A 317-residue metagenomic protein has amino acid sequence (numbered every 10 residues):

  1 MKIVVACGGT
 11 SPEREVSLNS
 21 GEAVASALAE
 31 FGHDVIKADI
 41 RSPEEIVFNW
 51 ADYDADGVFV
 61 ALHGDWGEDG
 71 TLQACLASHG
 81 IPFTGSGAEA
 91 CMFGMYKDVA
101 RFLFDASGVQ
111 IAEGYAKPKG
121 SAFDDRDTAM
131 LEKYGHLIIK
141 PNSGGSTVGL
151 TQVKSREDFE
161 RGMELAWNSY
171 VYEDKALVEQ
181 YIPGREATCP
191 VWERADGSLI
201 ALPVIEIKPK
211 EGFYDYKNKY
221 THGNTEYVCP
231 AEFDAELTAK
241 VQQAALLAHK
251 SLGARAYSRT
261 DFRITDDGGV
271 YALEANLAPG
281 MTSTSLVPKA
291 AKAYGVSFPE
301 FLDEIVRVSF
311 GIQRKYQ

Functional and structural regions predicted by a protein language model:
M1-C7, W50, F93-L177, I182-G184 (+1 more regions): Active-site nucleotide/adenylate-binding loops and adjacent lid/helix of ATP-dependent enzymes
M1-F102, A106, P118-A129, V308-Y316: ATP-binding N-terminal substructure of ATP-dependent carboxylate-amine bond-forming enzymes
V35, P82-F83, I111, L137 (+1 more regions): Hydrophobic beta-strand scaffold residues
T147, I207-K210, N276-A290: Glycine-rich phosphate/pyrophosphate-binding beta-alpha loops
K154, D158-Q243, D266-Y271: Phosphate-binding site of ATP-dependent enzymes
Q180, H249-M281, A291: Conserved metal-phosphate-binding beta-hairpin within the catalytic cores of diverse ATP-dependent phosphoryl-transfer
I205-S258, K289-Q317: Active-site "cap" helix and flanking loop/linker of ATP-utilizing ligase/carboxylase catalytic domains
